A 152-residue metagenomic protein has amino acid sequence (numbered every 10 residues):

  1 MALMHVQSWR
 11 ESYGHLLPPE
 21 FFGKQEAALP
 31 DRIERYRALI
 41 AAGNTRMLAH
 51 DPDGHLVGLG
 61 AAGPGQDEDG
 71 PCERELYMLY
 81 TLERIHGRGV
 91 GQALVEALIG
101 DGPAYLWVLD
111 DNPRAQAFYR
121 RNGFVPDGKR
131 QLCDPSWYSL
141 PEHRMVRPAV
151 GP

Functional and structural regions predicted by a protein language model:
L3-H86, Q92-A97, L132, P148-G151: Acetyl-CoA-dependent GNAT
N44, L140-R144: Short hydrophobic/aromatic beta-strand or adjacent loop that forms the aromatic wall/cage of a ligand/substrate-binding
E83, L106-A117, L132-L140: Conserved beta-strand-loop-alpha-helix junction that forms the acyl-donor binding cleft
V95, G100-D111: Conserved GNAT acetyl-CoA-binding A-motif
Y119, F124: Conserved active-site tyrosine of GNAT-family acetyltransferases
D127-R130: Conserved S-adenosyl-L-methionine
